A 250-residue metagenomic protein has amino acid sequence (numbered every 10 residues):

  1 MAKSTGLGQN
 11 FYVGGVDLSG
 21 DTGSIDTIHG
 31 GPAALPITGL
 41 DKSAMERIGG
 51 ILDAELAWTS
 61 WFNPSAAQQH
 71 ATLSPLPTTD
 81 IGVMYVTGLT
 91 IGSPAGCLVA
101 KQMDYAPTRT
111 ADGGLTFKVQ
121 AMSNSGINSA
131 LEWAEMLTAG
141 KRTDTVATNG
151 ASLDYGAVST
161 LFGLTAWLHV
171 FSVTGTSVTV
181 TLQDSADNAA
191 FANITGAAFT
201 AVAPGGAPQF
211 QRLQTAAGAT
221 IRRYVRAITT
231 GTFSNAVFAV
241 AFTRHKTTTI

Functional and structural regions predicted by a protein language model:
M1-N63, I91-Q120, N128-L131, A139-S159: Solvent-exposed edge beta-strands and adjacent loop segments that serve as assembly or binding interfaces
W58, L153-Y155, A207-A217: Exposed aromatic-hydrophobic patches
P64-A67, V170-V178, T232-A236: Extended, low-complexity, turn-rich repeat/linker tracts enriched in Gly/Pro/Ser/Thr and Asp/Glu that occur
T78-I81, L161-G163, S177, T220-Y224: Extracellular Ig-like/FN3 beta-sandwich strand-entry sites
L161-S172, A227-T229: A short beta-strand element within beta-rich, extracytoplasmic domains of secreted/secretory-pathway proteins
T179-Q183: Beta-strand signatures of extracellular beta-sandwich domains
N193-P204: Solvent-exposed serine/threonine-rich low-complexity stretches and specific carbohydrate-binding patches
T229-I250: C-terminal interaction-tip segments
